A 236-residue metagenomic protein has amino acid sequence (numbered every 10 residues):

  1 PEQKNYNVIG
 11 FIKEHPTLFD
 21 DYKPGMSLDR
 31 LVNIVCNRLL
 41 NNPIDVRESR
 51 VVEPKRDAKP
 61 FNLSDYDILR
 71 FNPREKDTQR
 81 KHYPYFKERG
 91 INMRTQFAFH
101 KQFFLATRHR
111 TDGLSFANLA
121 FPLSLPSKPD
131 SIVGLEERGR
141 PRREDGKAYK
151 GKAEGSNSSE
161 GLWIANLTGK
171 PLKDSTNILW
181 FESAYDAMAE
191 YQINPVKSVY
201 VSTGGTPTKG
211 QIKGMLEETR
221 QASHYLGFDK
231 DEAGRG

Functional and structural regions predicted by a protein language model:
P1-K87: Non-catalytic accessory segments of DNA primases and related replication-initiation nucleases
Y6, I12, L18-Y22, Q192-G236: TOPRIM fold recognition
N7, K81, Y185, A189 (+1 more regions): Short Gly/charged-rich anion-binding patches and loops
N7-D20, A106, L123-L125, P141-R142 (+1 more regions): Short regulatory "switch" loops immediately downstream of catalytic or recognition motifs within protein catalytic
P16, G90-T95, N194: Glycine-centered loop/turn motif at secondary-structure junctions
Y83-I91, F121-S124: Serine endopeptidase catalytic core focused on the charge-relay Asp
N92-L114: Short, basic/aromatic recognition patches
R110-E217: Phosphate-handling DNA/RNA-contact segment within nucleic-acid enzymes
